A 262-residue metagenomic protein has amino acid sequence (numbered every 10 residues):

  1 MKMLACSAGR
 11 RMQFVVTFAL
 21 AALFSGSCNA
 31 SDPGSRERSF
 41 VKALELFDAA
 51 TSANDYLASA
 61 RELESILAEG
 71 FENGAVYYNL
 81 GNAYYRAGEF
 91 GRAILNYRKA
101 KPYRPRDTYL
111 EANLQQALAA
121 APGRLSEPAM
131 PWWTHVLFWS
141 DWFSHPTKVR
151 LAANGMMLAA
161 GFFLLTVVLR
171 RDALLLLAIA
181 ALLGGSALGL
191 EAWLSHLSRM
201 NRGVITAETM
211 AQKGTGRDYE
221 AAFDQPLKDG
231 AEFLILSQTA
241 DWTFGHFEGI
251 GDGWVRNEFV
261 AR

Functional and structural regions predicted by a protein language model:
G123, P128-V167: Membrane-embedded alpha-helical segments of integral membrane proteins
G184-M210, T215-A222, H246-R262: Boundary regions of SH3-family modules and the immediately adjacent low-complexity/disordered segments in eukaryotic
L227-N257: SH3/SH3-like beta-barrel superfamily modules
